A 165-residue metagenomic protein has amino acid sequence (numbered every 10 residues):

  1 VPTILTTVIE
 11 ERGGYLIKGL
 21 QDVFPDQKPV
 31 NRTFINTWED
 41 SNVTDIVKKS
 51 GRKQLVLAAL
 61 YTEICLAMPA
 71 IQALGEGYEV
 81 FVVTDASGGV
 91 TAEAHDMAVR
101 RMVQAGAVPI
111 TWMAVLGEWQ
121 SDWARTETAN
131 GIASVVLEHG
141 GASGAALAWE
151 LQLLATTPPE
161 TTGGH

Functional and structural regions predicted by a protein language model:
T3-V8: Short beta-strand segments at enzyme active-site cores
E10-H165: Active-site-adjacent betaalpha module
